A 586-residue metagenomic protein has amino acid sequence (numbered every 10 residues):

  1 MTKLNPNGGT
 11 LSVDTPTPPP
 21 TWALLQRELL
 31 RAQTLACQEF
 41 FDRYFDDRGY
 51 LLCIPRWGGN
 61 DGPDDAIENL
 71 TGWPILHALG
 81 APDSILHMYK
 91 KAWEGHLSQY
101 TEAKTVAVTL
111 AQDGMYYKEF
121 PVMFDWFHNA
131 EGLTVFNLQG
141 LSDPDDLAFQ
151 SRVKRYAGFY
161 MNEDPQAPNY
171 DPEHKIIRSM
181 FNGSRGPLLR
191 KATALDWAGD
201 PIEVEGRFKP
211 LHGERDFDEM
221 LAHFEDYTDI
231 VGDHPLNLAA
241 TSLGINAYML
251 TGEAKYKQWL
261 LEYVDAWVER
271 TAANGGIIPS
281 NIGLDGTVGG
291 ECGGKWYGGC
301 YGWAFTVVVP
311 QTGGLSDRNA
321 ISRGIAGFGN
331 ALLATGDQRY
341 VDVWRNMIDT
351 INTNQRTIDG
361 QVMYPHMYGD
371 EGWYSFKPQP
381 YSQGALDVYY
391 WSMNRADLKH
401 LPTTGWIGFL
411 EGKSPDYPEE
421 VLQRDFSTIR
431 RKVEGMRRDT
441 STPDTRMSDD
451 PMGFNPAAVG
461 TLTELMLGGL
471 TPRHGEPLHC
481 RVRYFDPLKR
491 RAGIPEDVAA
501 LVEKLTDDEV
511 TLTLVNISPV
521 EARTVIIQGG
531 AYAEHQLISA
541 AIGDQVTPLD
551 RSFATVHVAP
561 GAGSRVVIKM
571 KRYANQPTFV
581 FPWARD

Functional and structural regions predicted by a protein language model:
T2-D586: Glycan-recognition and catalytic cores of secretory/periplasmic carbohydrate-active enzymes
